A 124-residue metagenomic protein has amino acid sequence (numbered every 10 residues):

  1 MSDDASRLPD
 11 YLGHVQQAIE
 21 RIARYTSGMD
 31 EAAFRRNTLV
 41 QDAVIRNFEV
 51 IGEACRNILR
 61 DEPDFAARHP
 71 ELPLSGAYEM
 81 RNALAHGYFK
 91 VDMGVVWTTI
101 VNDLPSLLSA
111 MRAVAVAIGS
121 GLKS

Functional and structural regions predicted by a protein language model:
M1-S124: Solvent-exposed interaction patches of small proteins and small membrane subunits
